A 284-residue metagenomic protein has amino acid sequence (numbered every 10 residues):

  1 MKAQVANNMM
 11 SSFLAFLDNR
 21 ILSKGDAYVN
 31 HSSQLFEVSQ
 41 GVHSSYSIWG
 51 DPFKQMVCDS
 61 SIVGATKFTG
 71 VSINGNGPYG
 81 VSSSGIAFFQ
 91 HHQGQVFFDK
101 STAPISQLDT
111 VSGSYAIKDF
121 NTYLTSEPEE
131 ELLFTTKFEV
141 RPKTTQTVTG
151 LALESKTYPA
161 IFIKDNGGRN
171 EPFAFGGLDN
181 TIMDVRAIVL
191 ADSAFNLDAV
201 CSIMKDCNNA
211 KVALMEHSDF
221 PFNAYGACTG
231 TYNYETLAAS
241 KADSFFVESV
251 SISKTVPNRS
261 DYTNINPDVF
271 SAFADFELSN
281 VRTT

Functional and structural regions predicted by a protein language model:
M1-S32, A152, N166-T181, T229-T284: Short, charged interaction patches at domain edges and termini
K2-E129: Extended beta-strand solenoid/passenger and fiber regions
G77-P78, I86-F88, N166, E171 (+1 more regions): Low-complexity, repetitive regions of proteins mediating host interaction that are extracellular, surface-exposed
Y115-D119, G167-R169, A187-F195, F276-T284: Beta-strand elements of well-folded, non-transmembrane domains
A116-V140, Y158-I161: Surface-exposed beta-loop interaction hotspot
E131-L132, V148-I161, N180-I182, I188-S240 (+1 more regions): Acidic, Ser/Thr- and Gly-enriched intrinsically disordered low-complexity segments
K137-C201, S253-N266: Short, solvent-exposed beta-alpha or beta-beta edge segments that form flexible loop/patches at the rim of ligand
